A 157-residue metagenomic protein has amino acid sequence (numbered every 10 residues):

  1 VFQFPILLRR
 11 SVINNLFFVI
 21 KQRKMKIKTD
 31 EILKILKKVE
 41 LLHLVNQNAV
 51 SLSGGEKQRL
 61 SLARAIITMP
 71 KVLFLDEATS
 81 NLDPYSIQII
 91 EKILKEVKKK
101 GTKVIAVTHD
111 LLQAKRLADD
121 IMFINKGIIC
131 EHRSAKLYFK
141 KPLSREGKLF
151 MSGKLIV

Functional and structural regions predicted by a protein language model:
I27-L44: Conserved ABC ATPase "signature" region
N48-L52, E56: Conserved ABC ATPase signature
L73-D76: Catalytic Walker B motif of ABC-type/P-loop ATPase nucleotide-binding domains
P84-S86: Helix N-cap at the start of a conserved alpha-helix in ABC-type nucleotide-binding domains
T108-H109: H-loop/switch region of ABC-family ATPase nucleotide-binding domains
A114-R116: A short, surface-exposed alpha-helical micro-motif characterized by mixed small hydrophobic and charged/polar residues
